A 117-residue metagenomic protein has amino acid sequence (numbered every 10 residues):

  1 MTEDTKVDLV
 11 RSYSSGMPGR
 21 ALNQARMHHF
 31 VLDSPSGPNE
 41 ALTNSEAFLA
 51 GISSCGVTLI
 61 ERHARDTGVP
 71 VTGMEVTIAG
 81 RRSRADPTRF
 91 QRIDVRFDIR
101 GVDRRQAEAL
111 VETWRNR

Functional and structural regions predicted by a protein language model:
M1-A50, E61-R117: Extended beta-strand/beta-hairpin segments
C55-G56: Alpha-helical metal-binding/catalytic segments enriched in His/Glu/Asp
